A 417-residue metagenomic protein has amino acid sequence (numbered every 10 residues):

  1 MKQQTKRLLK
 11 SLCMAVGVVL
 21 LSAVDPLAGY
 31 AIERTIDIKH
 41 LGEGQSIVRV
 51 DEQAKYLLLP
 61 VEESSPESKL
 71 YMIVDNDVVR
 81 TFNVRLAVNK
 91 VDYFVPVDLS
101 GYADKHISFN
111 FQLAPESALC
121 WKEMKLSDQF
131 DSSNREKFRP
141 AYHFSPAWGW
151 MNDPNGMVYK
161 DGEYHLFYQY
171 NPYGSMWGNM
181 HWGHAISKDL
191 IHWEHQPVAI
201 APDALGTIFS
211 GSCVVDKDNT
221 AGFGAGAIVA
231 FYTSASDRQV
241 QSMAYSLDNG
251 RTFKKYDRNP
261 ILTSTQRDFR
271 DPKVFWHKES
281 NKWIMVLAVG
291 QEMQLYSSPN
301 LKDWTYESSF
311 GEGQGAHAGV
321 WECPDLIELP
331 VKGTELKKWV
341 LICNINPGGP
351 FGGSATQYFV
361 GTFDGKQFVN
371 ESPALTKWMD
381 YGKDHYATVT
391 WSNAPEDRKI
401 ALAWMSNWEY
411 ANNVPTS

Functional and structural regions predicted by a protein language model:
K2-C13: Bacterial N-terminal signal peptides that target proteins for export
C13-D25: Bacterial N-terminal signal peptides
P26-A31: Signal peptide processing junction and immediate N-terminal pro/mature segment of secreted/exported proteins
I32-P272, W276-C323, E328-Y381, E396 (+1 more regions): Beta-rich carbohydrate-recognition and catalytic domains
K383-H385: Short, amphipathic alpha-helical segments
T390: Anionic-ligand-binding alpha/beta catalytic cores of soluble enzymes and soluble regulatory domains that recognize
N393: Substrate-binding and catalytic surfaces of secreted/luminal carbohydrate-active proteins
